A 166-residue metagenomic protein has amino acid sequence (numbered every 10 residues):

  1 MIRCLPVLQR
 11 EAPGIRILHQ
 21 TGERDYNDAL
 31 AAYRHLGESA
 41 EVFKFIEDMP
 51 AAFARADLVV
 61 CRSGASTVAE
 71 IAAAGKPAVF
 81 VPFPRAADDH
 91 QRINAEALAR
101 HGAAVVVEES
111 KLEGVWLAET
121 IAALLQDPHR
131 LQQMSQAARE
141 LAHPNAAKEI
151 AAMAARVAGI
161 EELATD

Functional and structural regions predicted by a protein language model:
M1-D166: Nucleotide-activated sugar donor-binding and catalytic core shared by glycosyltransferases and related lipid-linked
